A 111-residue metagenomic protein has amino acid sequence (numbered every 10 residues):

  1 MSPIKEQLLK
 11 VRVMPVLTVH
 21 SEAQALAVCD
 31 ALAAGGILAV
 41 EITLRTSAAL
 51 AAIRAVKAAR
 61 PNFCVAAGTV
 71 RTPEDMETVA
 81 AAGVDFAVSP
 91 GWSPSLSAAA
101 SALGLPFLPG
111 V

Functional and structural regions predicted by a protein language model:
M1-F86, A102: Conserved N-terminal beta1-alpha1 strand-loop-helix module at the mouth
P90-V111: Histidine/lysine/aspartate-rich catalytic loop segments that bind and position anionic ligands
